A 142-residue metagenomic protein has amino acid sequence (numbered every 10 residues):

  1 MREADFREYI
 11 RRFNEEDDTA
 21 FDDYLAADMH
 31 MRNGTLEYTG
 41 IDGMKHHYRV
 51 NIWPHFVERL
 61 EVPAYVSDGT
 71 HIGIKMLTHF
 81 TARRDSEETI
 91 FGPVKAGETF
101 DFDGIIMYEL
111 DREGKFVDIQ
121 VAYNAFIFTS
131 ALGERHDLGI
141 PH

Functional and structural regions predicted by a protein language model:
M1-H142: C-terminal and inter-domain tail/linker signature
